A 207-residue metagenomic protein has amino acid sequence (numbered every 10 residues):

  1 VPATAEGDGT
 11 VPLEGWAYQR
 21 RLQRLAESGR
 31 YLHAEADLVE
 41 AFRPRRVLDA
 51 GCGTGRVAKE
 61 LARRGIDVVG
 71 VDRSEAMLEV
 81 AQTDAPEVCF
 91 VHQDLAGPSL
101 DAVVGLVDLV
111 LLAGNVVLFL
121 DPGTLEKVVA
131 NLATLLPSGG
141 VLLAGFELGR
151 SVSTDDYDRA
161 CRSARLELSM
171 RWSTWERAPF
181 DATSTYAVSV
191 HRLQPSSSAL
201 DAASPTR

Functional and structural regions predicted by a protein language model:
V1-R43: Conserved class I S-adenosyl-L-methionine
R45-G53: Conserved class I S-adenosyl-L-methionine
T54-P98: Class I SAM-dependent methyltransferase SAM/SAH-binding core
L100-L109: A short acidic, Gly/Pro-enriched loop at the edge of an enzyme's catalytic core that lines a small-molecule cofactor
D108-G123: A short SAM/SAH-binding and catalytic strip from SAM-dependent methyltransferases
E126-S138: A short glycine-rich, Lys/Arg-flanked "PGG" loop and its adjoining helix->strand segment in the class I
G139-F146: Conserved beta-strand signature within the Rossmann-like core of class I S-adenosyl-L-methionine
L166-P205: Class I S-adenosyl-L-methionine
